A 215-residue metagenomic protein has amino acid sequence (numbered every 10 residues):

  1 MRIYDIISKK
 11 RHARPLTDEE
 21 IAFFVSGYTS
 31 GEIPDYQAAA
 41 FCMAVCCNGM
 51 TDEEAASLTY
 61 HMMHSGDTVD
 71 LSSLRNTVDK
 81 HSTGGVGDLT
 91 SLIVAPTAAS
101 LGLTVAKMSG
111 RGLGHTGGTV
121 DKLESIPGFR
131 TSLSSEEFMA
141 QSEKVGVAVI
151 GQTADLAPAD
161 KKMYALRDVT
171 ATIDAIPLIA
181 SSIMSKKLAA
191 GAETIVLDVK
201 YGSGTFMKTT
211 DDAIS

Functional and structural regions predicted by a protein language model:
M1-G87: Acidic, glycine/proline-rich low-complexity segments that act as flexible tails and inter-domain linkers
I3-D5, T119, D160-D168, D198-Y201: Gly-rich Lys/Arg/Thr-decorated short loops/hinges at beta-loop-alpha junctions or inter-strand turns that position
F41, L123, L197: Residue-level signal for inorganic ion chemistry
N76-H115: Glycine/serine-rich anion-binding loops at beta->alpha junctions that coordinate negatively charged ligand groups
M108, S142, I150-T153, D198-K200: Short beta-strand segments
K122-A148: A glycine-rich helix N-cap at a beta->alpha junction
E143-A192: Phosphate/diphosphate-binding glycine-rich loops and adjacent basic-rich segments that engage nucleotide
V196-D211, S215: Helix-rich terminal scaffold detector
